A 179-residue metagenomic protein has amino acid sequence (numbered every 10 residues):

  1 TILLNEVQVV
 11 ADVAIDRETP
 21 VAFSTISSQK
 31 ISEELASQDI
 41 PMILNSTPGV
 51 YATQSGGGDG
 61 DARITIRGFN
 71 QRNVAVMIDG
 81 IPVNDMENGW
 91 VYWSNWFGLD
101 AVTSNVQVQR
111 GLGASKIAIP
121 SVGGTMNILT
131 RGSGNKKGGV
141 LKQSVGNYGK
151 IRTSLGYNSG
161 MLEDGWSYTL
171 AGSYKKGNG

Functional and structural regions predicted by a protein language model:
T1-E33, Q71: Short, acidic, small-residue-rich periplasmic hinge/interaction motif at the N-terminus of Gram-negative outer-membrane
I2-L4, Q71-A75, S133-G139: Short, charged/polar, Gly/Pro-enriched secondary-structure boundary elements
A11-V13, I66-N70, I78-G80, R110 (+2 more regions): Flexible glycine-/small-residue-rich
A14-D16, Q71, V83, G146-Y148 (+1 more regions): Structural signature of outer-membrane beta-barrel domains
P41-P82, S104: Extracytoplasmic beta-strand/coil segments of soluble accessory domains associated with Gram-negative outer-membrane
G57, W96, G146-K150: Transmembrane beta-barrel outer-membrane domains
P82-R110, L129: Short acidic/polar hinge/loop motifs at secondary-structure boundaries that mediate gating or recognition
A101-S104, S115-G179: Outer-membrane beta-barrel translocator/receptor signature
